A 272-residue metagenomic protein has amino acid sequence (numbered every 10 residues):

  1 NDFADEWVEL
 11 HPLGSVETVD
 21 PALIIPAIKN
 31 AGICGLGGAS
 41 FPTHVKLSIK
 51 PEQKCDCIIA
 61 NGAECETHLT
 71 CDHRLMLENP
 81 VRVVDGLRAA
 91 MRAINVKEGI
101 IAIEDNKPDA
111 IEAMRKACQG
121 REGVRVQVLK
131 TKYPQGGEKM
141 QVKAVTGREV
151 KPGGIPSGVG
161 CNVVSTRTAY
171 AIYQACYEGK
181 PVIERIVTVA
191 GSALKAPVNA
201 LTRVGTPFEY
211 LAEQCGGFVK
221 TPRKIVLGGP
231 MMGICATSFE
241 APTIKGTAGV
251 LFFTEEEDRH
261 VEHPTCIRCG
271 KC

Functional and structural regions predicted by a protein language model:
N1-A144: Iron-sulfur-cluster electron-transfer modules
N1-D2, T168-C176, T243-T254: Short, structured interface segments
P42-L47, A171-A175, Y210-E213, G233-F239: Glycine-rich, charged/polar anion/phosphate-binding loops that engage phosphate groups from diverse ligands
L69-C71, L75, R82-G86, A90 (+1 more regions): A structural-propensity feature for long, helix-poor, extended segments
K97-F208, Q214-T221: Hydrophobic alpha-helical positions that pack around
E104-P108, A193, R223-A241: Short acidic beta-strand-loop surface patches of small beta-rich interaction domains
E209-C235, E255: Long, well-ordered mid-to-C-terminal structural blocks that present hydrophobic/aromatic surfaces
H260-C272: Cysteine-centered iron-sulfur cluster-binding motifs in ferredoxin-type domains/subunits of redox enzymes
